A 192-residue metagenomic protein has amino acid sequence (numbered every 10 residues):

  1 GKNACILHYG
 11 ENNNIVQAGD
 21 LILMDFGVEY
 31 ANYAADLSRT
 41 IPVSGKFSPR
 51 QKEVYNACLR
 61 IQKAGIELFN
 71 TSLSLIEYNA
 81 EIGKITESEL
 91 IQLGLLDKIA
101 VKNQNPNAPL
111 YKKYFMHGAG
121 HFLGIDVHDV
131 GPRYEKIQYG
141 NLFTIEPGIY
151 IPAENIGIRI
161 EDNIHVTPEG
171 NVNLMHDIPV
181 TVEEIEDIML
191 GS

Functional and structural regions predicted by a protein language model:
G1-S192: Active-site neighborhoods and metal-handling regions in enzymes and metal-associated proteins
